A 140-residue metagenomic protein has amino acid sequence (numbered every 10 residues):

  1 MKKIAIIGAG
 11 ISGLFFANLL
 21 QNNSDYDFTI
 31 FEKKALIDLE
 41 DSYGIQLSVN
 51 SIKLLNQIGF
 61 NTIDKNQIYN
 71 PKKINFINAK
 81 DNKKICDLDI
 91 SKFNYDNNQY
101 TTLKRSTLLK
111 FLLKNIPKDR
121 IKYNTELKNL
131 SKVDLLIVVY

Functional and structural regions predicted by a protein language model:
M1-S12: Beta1/beta-strand and adjacent pyrophosphate-binding region of the FAD-binding site in flavoprotein oxidoreductases
I4, Q21, S48-Y140: Conserved N-terminal helical subregion
G8, E32, V138: Short beta-strand/turn micro-motifs composed of small residues that flank or help shape donor/cofactor-binding pockets
S12, K34, K128: Adenine-nucleotide cofactor-binding loop residues
F15-F16: Hydrolases whose catalytic domains are alpha/beta-hydrolase-1, hotdog thioesterase, or metallo-beta-lactamase-like
L19-D41: Glycine-rich FAD pyrophosphate-binding loop
